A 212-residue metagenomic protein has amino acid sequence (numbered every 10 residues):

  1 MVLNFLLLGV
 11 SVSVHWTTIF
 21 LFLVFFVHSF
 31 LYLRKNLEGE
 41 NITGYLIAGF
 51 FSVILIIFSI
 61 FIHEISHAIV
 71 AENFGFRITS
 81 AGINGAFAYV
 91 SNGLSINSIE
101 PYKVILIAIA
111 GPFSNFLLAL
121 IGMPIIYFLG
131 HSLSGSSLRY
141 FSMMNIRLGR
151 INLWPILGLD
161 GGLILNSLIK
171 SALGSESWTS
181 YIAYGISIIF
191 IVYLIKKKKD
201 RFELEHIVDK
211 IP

Functional and structural regions predicted by a protein language model:
M1-P212: Hydrophobic transmembrane alpha-helices and their immediate loop junctions in multi-pass integral membrane proteins
